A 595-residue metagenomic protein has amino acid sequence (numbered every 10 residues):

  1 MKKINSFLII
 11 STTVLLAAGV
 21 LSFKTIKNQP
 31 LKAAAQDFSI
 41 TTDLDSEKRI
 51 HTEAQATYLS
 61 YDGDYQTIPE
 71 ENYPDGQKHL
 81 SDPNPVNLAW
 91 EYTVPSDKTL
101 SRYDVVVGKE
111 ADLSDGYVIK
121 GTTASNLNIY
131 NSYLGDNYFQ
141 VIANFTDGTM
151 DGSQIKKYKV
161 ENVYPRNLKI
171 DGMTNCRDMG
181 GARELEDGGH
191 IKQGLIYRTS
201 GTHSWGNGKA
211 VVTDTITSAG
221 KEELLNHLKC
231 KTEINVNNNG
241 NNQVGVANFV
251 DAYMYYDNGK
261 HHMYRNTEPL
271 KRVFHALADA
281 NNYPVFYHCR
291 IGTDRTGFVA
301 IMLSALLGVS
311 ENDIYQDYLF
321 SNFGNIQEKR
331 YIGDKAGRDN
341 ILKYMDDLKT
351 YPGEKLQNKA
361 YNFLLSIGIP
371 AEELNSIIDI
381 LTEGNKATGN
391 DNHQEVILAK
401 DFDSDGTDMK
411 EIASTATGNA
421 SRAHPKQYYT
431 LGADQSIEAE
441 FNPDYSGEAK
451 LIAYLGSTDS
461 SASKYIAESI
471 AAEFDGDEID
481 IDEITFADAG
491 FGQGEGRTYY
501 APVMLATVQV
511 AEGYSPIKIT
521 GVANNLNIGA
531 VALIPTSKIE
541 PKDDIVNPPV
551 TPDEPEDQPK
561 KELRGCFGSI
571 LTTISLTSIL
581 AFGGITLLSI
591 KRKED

Functional and structural regions predicted by a protein language model:
M1-P30, R592-D595: Sec-dependent, cleavable N-terminal signal peptides
N5-I9, G565-T577: Short, hydrophobic alpha-helical membrane anchors of single-pass surface/secreted proteins
V20-A35, P559-I570, L587-L588: Sec-dependent signal peptide cleavage junction
T25-F286, F298-Q394, K542, P552: Cys-dependent protein tyrosine phosphatase-like superfamily
I291, R295-T296: Ser/Thr-glycine-rich phosphate-binding loops at phosphate-binding pockets of nucleotides, nucleotide cofactors
N390-P541: Extracytoplasmic
T536-F567: C-terminal low-complexity, Ser/Thr- and acidic/Pro-rich disordered "stalk" regions positioned immediately N-terminal
I570-R592: A cross-kingdom C-terminal cell-surface attachment/processing module
